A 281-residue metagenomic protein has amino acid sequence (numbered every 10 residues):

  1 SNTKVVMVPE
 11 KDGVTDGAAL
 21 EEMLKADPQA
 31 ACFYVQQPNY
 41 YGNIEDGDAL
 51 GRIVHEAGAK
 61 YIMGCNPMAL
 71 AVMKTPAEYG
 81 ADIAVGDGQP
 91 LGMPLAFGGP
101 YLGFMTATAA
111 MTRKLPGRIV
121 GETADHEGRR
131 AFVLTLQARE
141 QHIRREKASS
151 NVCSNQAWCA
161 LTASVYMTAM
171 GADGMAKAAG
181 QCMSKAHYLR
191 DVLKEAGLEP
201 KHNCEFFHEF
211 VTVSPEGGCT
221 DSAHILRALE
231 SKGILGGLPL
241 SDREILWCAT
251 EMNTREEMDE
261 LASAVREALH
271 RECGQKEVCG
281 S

Functional and structural regions predicted by a protein language model:
S1-A131, A196-G197, K201, A223-R227 (+5 more regions): Conserved PLP-enzyme active-site core in the AAT-like
V5-V6, A31-Q36, R145, M167-K177 (+2 more regions): Glycine- and acidic
E10, D173-E260: Conserved C-terminal alpha-helix-loop-beta "cap" of PLP-dependent enzymes that closes/shapes the active-site mouth
V14, A18, Y41-I44, D48 (+12 more regions): Electropositive phosphate-/nucleotide-binding environments in soluble metabolic enzymes
V35, M105-A107, V165, T212 (+1 more regions): Hydrophobic side chains in beta-strands
L91-A196, P200-N203: Active-site C-terminal subdomain of aminotransferase-like
M167-M170, S214, V265-A268: Generic structural signal for hydrophobic core residues of well-folded globular domains
E251, G280-S281: Conserved glycine-rich FAD pyrophosphate-binding loop
